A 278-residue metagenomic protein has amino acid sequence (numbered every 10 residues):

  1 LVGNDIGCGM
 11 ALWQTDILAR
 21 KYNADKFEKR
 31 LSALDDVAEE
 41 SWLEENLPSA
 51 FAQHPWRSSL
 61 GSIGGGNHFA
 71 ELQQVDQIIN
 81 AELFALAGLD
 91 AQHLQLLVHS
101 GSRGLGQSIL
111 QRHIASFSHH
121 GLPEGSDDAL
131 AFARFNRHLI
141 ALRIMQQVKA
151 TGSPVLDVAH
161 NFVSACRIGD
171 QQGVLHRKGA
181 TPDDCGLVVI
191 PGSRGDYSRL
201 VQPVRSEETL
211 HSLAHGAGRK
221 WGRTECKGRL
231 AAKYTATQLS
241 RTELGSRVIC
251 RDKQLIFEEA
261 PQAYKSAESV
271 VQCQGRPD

Functional and structural regions predicted by a protein language model:
G3, G7-C8, Y22-E39, P48-D278: Domain-length cofactor-binding catalytic modules of enzymes
L12: N-terminal glycine-/serine-/threonine-rich beta1-alpha1-beta2 phosphate-ribose binding loop of Rossmann-like
T15-I17: Acidic, low-complexity central loop/insert segments
W42-E44: Short coil/turn segments at secondary-structure boundaries
